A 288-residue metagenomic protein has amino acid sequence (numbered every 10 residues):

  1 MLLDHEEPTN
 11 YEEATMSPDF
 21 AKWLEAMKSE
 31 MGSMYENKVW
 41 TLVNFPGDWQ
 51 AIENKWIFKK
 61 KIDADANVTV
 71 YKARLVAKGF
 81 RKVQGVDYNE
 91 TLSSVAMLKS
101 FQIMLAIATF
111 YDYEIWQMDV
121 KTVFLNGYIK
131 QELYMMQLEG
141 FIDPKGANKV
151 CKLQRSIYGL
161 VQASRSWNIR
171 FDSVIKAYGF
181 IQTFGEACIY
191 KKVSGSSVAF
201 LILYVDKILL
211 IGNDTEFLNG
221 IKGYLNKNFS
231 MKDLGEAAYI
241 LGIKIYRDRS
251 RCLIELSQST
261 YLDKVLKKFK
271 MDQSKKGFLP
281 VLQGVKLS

Functional and structural regions predicted by a protein language model:
M1-S288: Long, low-complexity, charge-biased intrinsically disordered regions
